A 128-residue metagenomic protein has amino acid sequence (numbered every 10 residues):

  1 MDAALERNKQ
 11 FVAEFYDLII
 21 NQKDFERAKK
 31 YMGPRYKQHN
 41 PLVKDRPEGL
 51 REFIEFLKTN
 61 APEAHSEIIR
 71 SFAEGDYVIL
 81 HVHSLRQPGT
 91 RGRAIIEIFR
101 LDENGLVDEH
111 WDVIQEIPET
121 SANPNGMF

Functional and structural regions predicted by a protein language model:
M1-F128: C-terminal and inter-domain tail/linker signature
